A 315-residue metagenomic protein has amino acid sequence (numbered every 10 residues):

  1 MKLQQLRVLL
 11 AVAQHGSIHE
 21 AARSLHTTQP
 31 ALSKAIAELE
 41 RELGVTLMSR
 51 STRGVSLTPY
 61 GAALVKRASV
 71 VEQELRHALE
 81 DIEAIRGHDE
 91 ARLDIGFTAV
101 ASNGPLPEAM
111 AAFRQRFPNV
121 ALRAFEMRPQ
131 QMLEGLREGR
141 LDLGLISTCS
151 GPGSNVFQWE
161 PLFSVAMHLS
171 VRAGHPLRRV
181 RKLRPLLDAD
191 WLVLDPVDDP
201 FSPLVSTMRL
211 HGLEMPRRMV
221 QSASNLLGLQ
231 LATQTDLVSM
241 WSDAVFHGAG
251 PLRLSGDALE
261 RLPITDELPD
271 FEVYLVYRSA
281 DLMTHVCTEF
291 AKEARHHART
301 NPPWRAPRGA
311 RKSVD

Functional and structural regions predicted by a protein language model:
A11-P30: Short helix-boundary/capping micro-motifs
E40-P59: A short LG(V/I)-centered, amphipathic sequence patch enriched for acidic residue(s) preceding the LG motif
E42-L43, L64-R86, F290: Alpha-helical linker/hinge and terminal dimerization helices associated with HTH transcriptional regulators
G87, F157-L192, P196, T288: Flexible hinge/capping segments at coil-to-helix
E90-G151: Central regulatory/effector-binding core of bacterial HTH transcription factors
P105, L259-R305: A late-sequence structural motif
R128-L141, S147, V197-E260, A310-R311: Hydrophobic hinge/microswitch elements
S147, L177-R181, A189-G212, D243 (+3 more regions): Secondary-structure junction motif
